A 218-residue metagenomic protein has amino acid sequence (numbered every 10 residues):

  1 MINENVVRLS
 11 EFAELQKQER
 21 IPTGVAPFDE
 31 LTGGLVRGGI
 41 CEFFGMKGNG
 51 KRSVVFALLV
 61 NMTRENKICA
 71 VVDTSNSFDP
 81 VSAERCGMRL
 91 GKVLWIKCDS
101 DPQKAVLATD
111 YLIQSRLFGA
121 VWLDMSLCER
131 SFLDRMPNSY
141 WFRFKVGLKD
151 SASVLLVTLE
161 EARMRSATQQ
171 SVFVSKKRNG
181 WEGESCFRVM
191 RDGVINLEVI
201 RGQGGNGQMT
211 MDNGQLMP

Functional and structural regions predicted by a protein language model:
M1-V71, M88, M217: Detector for small/aliphatic-rich hydrophobic stretches
V7-R8, M46-N49, A57, E65-R135 (+1 more regions): Conserved inter-motif catalytic segment of the P-loop NTP-binding fold
G24, L31-G34, V81, A167 (+1 more regions): Surface-exposed loop/turn and secondary-structure junction residues enriched for glycine/proline
L35, I113, G147-K149: Solvent-exposed alpha-helices and their adjacent loops that cap or buttress functional pockets in soluble metabolic
C41-F43, A70-V72, L94-I96, L156 (+1 more regions): Hydrophobic/aromatic beta-strand patches that form the interior of the parallel beta-sheet core in alpha/beta enzyme
L58-M62, S139-D150: Catalytic-core regions built around general acid/base machinery
K145-G214, P218: Phosphate-binding/switch region of NTP-binding enzymes
